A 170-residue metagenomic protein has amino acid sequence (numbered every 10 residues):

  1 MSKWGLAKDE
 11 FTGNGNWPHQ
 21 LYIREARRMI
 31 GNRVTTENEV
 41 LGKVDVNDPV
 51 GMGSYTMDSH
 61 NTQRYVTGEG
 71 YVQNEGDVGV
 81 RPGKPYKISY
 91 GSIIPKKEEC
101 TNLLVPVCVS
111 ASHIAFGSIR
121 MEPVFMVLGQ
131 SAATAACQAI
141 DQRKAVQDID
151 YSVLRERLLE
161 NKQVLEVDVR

Functional and structural regions predicted by a protein language model:
M1-V169: Flavin (FAD/FMN)-binding glycine-rich loop and adjacent Rossmann-like elements that form
